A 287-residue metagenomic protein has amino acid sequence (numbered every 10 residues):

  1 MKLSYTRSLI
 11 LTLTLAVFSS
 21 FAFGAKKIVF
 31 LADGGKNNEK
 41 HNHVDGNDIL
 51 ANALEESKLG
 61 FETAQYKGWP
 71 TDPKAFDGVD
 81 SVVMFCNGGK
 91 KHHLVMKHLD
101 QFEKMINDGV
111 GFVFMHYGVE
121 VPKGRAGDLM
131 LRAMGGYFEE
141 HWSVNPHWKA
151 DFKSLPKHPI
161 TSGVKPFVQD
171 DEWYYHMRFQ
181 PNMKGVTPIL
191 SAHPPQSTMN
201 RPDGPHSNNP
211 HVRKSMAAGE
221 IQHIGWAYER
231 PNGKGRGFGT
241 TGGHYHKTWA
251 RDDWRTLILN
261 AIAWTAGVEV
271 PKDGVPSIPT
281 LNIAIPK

Functional and structural regions predicted by a protein language model:
M1-I10: Bacterial N-terminal signal peptides that target proteins for export
I10-S20: Bacterial N-terminal signal peptides
A25-K26, L31, N52, S57 (+2 more regions): Extracellular ligand-binding/catalytic regions of CAZymes and related secreted enzymes and adhesion modules
K27-L31, N38-V121: Helical hinge/lid and interdomain linker segments adjacent to catalytic or ligand-binding clefts that mediate domain
K36-H41, K91-H92, Q196-N200, K247-R251: Short, solvent-exposed loop/turn elements at domain surfaces
D45, I49, G78, K97 (+5 more regions): Extracytoplasmic/secreted proteins, especially bacterial periplasmic and envelope-associated proteins
K91-P166: A glycine-rich, often tryptophan-bearing local segment used as a flexible ligand/cofactor-contacting loop or short
E140, V144-G233: Catalytic beta-strand/loop cores that center a nucleophilic Ser/Cys/Thr and support acyl-enzyme chemistry
